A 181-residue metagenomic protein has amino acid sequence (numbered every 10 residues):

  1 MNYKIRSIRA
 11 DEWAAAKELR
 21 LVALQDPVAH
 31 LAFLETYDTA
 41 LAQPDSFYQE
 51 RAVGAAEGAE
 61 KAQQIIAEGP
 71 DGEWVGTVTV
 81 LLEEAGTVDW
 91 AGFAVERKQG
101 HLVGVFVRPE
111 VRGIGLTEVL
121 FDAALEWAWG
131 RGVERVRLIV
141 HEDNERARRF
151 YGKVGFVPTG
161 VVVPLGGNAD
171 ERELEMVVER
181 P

Functional and structural regions predicted by a protein language model:
K4-E18, H30: A short beta-loop-alpha structural element at the N-terminal edge of CoA-dependent acyl/N-acetyltransferase catalytic
A14, E84-D89, E145, L165: Flexible, glycine-rich phosphate/dinucleotide-binding loops and adjacent beta-alpha linkers at cofactor/substrate
E18, V22-E110, F121-A123, W127 (+1 more regions): Acetyl-CoA-dependent GNAT
A94-V95, L116, V162: A beta-strand edge to alpha-helix "cap/lid" segment located at domain peripheries
G104, R108-D122, G130-R131, E142-R149 (+1 more regions): Conserved glycine-rich acetyl-CoA-binding loop
E134-R137, H141-R148, G152-P181: C-terminal "cap" of GNAT-fold acetyltransferases
